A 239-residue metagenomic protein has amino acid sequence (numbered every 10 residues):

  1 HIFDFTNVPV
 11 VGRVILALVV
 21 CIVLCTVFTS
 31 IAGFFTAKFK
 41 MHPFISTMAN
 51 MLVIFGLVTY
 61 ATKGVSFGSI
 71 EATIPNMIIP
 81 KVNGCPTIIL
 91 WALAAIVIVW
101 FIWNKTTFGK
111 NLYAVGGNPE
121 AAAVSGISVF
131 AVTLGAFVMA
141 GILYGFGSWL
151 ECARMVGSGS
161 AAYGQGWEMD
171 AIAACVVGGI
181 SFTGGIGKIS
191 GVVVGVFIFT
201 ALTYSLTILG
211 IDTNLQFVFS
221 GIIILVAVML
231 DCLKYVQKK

Functional and structural regions predicted by a protein language model:
F3-M51, V194-G195: Alpha-helical transmembrane segments within multi-pass membrane transporters and channels
V8, I15, F39, P43-T106 (+2 more regions): Transmembrane helix-bundle core of multi-pass membrane transporters and related energy-transducing complexes
R13-V20, V27-A32, N83-G159: Helix-loop-helix "hairpin" substructures at the membrane interface of multi-pass membrane proteins
I15-V23, I45-M48, I89-A94, L134-V138 (+4 more regions): Hydrophobic alpha-helical transmembrane segments
I22-C25, M51-T59, W91-I102, F137-S148 (+3 more regions): Hydrophobic core segments of alpha-helical transmembrane domains in multi-pass membrane transport and ion-translocation
V27-F39, Y60-A61, F101, K105 (+4 more regions): Membrane-interface helix caps of multi-pass small-molecule transporters
V124-A131, R154, L202-K239: Cytosolic-side transmembrane-helix boundaries in multi-pass membrane proteins
Y144, M155, G159-V218: Transmembrane alpha-helical segments in multi-pass inner-membrane proteins
